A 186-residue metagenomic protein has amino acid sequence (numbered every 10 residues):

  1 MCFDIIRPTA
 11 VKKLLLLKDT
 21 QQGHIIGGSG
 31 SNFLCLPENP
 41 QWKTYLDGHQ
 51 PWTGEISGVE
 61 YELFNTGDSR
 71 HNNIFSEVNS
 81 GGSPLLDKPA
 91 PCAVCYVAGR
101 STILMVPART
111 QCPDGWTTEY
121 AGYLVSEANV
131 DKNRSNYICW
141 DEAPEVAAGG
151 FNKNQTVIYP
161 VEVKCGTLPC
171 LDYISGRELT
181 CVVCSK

Functional and structural regions predicted by a protein language model:
M1-K186: Composition-driven recognition of glycine/serine/threonine/acidic- and proline-rich low-complexity segments and repeats
